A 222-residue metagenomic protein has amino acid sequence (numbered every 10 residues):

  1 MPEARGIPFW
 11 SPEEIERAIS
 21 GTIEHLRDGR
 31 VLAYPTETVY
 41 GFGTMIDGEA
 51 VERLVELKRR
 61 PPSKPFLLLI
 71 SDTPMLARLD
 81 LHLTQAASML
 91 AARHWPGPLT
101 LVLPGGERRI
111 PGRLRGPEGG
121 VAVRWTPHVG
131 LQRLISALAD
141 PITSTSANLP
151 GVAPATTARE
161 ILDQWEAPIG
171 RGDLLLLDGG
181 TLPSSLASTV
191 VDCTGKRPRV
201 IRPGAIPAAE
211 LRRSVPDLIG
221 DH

Functional and structural regions predicted by a protein language model:
M1-H222: Active-site-adjacent structural elements in enzyme catalytic cores
